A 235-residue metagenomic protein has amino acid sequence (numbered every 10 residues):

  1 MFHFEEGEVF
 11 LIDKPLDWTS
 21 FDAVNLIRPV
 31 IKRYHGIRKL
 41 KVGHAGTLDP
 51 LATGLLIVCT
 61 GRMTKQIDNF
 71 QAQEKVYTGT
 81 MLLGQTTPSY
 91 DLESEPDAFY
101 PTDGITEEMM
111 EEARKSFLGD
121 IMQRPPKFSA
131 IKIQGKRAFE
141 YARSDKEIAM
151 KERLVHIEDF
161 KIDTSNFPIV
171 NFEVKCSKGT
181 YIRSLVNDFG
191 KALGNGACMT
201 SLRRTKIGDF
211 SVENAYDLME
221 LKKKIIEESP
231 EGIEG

Functional and structural regions predicted by a protein language model:
M1-G235: Catalytic/RNA-binding core of pseudouridine synthases
